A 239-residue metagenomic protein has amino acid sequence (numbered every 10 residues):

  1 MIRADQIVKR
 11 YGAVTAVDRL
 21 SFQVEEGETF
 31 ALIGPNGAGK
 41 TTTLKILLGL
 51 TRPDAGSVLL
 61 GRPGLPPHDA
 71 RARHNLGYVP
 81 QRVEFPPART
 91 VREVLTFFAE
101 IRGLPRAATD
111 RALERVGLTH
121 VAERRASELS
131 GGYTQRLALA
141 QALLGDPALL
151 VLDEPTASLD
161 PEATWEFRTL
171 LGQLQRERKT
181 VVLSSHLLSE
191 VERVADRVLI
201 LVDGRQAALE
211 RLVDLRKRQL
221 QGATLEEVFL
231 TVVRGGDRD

Functional and structural regions predicted by a protein language model:
L48: Helix-to-loop junction immediately C-terminal to a conserved catalytic motif
G56-P67, R71-A72: Conserved ABC transporter NBD signature motif
T96, E100, R106-V121: Conserved ABC ATPase "signature" region
R125-G132: Conserved ABC ATPase signature
L150-E154: Catalytic Walker B motif of ABC-type/P-loop ATPase nucleotide-binding domains
T164-E177: Helical segment within the ABC ATPase nucleotide-binding domain
